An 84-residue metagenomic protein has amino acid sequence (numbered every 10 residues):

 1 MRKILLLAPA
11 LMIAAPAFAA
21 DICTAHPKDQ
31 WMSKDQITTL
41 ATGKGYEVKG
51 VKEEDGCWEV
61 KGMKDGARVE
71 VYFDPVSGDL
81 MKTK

Functional and structural regions predicted by a protein language model:
M1-A19: Classic N-terminal secretory signal peptides
A19-P27: Cleaved targeting-peptide boundary
K28-D55: N-terminal targeting signals for Sec/Tat export/insertion, comprising classic cleavable signal peptides
A41, E54, V60-K61, E70-D74: Conserved histidines in hydrophobic membrane contexts and catalytic metal-binding motifs
V69-T83: A short, surface-exposed beta-strand/turn
